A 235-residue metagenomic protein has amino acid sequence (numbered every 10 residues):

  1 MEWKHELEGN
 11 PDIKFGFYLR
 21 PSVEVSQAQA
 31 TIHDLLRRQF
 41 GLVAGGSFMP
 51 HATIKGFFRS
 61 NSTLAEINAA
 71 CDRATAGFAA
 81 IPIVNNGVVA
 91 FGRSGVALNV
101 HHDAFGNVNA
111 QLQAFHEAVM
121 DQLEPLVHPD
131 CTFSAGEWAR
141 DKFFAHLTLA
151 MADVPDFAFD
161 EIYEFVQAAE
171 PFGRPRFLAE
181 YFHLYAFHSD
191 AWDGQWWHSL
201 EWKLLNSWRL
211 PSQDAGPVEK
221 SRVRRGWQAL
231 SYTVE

Functional and structural regions predicted by a protein language model:
M1-V84, V88-A90, H101, F105 (+3 more regions): Basic, often amphipathic N-terminal segments
F91-A97: Short, basic/glycine-rich phosphate-binding loops at helix/coil junctions that contact nucleotide phosphates
